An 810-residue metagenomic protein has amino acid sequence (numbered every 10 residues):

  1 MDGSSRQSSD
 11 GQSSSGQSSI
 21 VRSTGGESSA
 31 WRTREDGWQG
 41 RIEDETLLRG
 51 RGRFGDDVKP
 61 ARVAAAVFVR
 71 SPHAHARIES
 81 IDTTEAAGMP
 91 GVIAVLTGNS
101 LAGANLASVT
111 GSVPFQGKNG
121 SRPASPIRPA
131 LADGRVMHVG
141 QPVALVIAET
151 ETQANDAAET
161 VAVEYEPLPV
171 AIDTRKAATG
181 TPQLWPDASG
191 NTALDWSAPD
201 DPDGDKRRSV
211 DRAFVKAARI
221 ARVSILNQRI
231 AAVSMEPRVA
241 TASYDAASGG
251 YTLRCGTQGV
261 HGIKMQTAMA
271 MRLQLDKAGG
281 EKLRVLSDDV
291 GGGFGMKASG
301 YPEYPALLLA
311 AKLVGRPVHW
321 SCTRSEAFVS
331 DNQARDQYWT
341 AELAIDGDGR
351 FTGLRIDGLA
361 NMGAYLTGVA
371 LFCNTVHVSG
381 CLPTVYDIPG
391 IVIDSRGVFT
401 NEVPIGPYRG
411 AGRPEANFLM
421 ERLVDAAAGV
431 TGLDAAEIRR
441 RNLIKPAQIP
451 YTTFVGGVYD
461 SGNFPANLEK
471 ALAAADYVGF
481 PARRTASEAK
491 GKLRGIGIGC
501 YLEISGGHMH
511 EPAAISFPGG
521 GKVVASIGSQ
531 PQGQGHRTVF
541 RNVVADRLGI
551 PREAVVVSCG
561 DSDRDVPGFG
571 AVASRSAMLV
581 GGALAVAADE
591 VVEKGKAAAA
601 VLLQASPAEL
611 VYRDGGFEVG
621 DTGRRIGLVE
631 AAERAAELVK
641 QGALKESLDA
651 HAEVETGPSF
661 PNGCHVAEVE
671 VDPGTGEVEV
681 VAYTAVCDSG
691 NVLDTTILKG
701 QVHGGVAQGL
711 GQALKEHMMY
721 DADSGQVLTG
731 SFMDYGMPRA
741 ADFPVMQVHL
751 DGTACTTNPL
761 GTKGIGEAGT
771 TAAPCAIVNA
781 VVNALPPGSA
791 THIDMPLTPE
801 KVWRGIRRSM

Functional and structural regions predicted by a protein language model:
M1-R6, I20-L194: Flexible, low-hydrophobicity surface segments
E43-E45, S112-P126, W196-A240, D336-L423 (+3 more regions): Glycine-rich loop/linker segments at domain edges
A66, Y251-C255, K522-I527, V680-A682: Short, aliphatic-rich beta-strand segments
M89, G98-N99, V113, L273-K282 (+5 more regions): C-terminal catalytic domains of large/alpha subunits in multi-subunit enzymes
L106-G111, A157-T160, K264-Q266, F294-G300 (+12 more regions): Short acidic, glycine/serine/threonine-rich loops at helix termini
A132-V136, Q274-S287, A310-T323, A327-S330: Conserved catalytic cysteine-centered active-site region of acyl-thioester-dependent Claisen-condensing enzymes
T179, Q183-L275, K445-K522, N542 (+1 more regions): Helix-loop-helix junctions that connect adjacent transmembrane helices in secondary transporters/permeases, recognized
G293-G315, H319-S321, H536-V544: Thiamine diphosphate
